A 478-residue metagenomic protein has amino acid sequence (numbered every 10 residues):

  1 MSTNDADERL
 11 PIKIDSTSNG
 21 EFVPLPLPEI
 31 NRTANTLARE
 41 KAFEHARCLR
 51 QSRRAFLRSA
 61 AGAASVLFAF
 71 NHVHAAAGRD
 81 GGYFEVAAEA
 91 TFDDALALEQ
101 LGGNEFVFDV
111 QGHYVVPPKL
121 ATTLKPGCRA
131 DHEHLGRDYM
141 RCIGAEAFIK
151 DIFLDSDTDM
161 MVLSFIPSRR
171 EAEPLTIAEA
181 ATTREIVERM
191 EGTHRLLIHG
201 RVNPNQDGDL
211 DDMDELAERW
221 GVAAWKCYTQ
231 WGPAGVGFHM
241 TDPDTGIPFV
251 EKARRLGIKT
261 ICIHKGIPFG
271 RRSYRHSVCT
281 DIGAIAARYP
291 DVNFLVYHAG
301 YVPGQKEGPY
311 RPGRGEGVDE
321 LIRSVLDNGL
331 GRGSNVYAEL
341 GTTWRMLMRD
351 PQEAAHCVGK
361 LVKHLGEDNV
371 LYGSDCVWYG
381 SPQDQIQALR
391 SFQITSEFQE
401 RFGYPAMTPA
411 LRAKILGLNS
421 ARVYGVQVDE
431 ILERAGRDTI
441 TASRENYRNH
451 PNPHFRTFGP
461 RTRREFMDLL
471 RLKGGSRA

Functional and structural regions predicted by a protein language model:
M1-Q51: N-terminal secretory signal peptides
P26-E29, T33, V116-I143, D159-M160 (+3 more regions): Active-site gating loops and adjacent loop-to-helix segments of metal-dependent hydrolytic enzymes
F43-A55, V66-F92: N-terminal twin-arginine translocation
Q51-F68, F92-L101, F106, A121-T122 (+5 more regions): Mid-to-C-terminal alpha-helical segments outside catalytic/metal-binding sites
A88-E89, P167-S277: Active-site gating/metal-coordination segments in enzymes
Q111-P117, H264, H298: Histidine-centered divalent metal-coordination motifs
L124-K125, A224, F238-Y372, G380 (+2 more regions): Catalytic pocket-lining loop regions of alpha/beta-barrel enzymes, especially the amidohydrolase/enolase/GH5 lineages
K125-I143, A147-A172, R195-R201, A223-A224 (+1 more regions): Divalent metal-dependent hydrolysis catalytic cores, especially in the metallo-beta-lactamase
